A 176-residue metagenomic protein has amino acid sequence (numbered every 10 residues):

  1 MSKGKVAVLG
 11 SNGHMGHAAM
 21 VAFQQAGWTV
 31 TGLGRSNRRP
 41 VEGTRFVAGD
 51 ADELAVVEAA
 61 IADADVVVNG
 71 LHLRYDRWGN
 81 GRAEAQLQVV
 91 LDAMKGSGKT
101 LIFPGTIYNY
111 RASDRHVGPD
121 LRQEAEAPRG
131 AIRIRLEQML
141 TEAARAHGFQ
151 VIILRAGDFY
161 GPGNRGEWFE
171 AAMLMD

Functional and structural regions predicted by a protein language model:
V6-A26: N-terminal Rossmann NAD(P)H-binding glycine-rich loop of SDR-like oxidoreductase domains
L9, L33, G70, F103-T106 (+1 more regions): SDR active-site strand-loop-helix element
W28-R35: Conserved glycine-rich Rossmann-like NAD(P)H-binding loop of the short-chain dehydrogenase/reductase
R38-S97: NAD(P)H-binding glycine-rich loop region in Rossmannoid oxidoreductase-like domains and their noncatalytic homologs
N80-E84, E126-Q138, E167-A171: Short-chain dehydrogenase/reductase
L87-I134, I152: Conserved Rossmann-fold NAD(P)-dependent oxidoreductase catalytic core, especially the SDR/UDP-sugar
T106, Q138-G163: Conserved beta-loop-beta element that borders a ligand/cofactor-binding pocket
G157-D176: NAD(P)-dependent short-chain dehydrogenase/reductase
